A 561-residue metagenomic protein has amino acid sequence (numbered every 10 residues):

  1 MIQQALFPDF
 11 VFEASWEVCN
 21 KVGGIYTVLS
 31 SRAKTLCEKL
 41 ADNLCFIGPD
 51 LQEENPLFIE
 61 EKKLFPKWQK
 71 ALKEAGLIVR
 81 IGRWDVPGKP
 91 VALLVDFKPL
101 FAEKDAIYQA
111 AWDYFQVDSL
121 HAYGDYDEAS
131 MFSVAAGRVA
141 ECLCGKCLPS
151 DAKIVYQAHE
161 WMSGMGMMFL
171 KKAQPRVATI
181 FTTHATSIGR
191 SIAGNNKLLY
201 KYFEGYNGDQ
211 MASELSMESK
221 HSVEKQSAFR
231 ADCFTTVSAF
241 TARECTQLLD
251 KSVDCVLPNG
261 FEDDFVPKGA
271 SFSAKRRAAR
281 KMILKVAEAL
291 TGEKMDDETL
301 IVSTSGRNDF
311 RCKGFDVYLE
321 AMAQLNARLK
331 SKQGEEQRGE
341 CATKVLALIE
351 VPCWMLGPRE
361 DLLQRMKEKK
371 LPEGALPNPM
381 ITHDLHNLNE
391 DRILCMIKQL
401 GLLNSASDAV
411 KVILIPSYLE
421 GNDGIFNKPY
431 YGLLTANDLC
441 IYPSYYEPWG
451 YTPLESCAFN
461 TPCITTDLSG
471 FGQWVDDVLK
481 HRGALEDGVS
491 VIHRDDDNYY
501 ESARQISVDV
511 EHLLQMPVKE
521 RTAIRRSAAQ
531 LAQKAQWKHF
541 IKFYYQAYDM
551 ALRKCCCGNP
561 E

Functional and structural regions predicted by a protein language model:
M1-E561: Catalytic cores of nucleotide-sugar-dependent glycosyltransferases that transfer UDP/GDP/TDP-activated
